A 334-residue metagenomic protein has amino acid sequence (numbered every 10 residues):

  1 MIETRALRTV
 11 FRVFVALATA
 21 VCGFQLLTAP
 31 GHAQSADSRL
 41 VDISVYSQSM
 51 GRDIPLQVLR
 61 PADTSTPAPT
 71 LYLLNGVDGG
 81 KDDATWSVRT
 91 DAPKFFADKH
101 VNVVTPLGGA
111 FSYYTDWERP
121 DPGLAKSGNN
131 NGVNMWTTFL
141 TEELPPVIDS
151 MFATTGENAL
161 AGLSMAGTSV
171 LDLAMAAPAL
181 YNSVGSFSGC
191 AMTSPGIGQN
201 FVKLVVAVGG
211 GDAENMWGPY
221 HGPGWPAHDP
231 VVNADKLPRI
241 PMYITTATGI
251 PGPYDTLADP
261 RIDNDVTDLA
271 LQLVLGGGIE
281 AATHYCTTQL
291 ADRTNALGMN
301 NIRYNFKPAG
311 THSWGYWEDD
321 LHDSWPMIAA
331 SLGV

Functional and structural regions predicted by a protein language model:
I2, T19-C22: Surface-exposed charge patches in extracellular/virion surface proteins
I2-F14: Bacterial N-terminal signal peptides that target proteins for export
F11-A16, G23-F24, A29-V334: Non-catalytic cap/lid and distal C-terminal segments of serine-dependent acyl enzymes
